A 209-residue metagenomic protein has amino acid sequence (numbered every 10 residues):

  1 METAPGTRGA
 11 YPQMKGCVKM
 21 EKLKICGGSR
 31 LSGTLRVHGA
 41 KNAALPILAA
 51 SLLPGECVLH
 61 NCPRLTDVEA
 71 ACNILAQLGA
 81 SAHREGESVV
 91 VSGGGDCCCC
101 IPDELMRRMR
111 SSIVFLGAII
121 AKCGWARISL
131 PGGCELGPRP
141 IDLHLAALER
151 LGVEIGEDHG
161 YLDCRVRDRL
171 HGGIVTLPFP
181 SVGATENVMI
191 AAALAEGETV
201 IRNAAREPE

Functional and structural regions predicted by a protein language model:
E2-P5: Short linear segments in intrinsically disordered or otherwise low-structure-confidence regions
R8-E209: Structural preference for solvent-exposed beta-strand-turn elements and adjacent flexible terminal/loop segments within
